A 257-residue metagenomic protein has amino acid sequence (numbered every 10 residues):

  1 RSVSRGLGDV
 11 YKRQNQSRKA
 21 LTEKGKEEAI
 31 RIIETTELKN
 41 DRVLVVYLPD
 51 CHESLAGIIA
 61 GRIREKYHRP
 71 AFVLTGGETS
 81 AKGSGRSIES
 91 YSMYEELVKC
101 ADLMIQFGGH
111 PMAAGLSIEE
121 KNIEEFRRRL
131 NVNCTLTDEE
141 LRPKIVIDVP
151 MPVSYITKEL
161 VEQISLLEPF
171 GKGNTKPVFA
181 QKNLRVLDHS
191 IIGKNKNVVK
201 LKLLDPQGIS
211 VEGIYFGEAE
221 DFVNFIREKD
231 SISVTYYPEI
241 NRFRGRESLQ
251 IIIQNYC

Functional and structural regions predicted by a protein language model:
S2-R128, P150-M151, I192: Hydrophobic helix-and-loop "lid/oligomerization" segment in the mid-to-C-terminal part of catalytic domains
N40-D41, K66-R69, E78-S80, P111-A113 (+5 more regions): Active-site lining segments that contact anionic ligands and/or coordinate catalytic metals
V46, K200-D205, I214, I251-Q254: Short, acidic/hydrophobic/Gly-rich beta-strand patch recurrent on exposed beta strands that often constitutes part
A101-I105, V132-E139: A common structural junction motif
A114-K121, P143-K158, N183-L184: Short proline/glycine- and acidic-rich turn/helix-capping motifs at secondary-structure junctions
N122-R127, K158, F222, R227-C257: OB-fold single-stranded nucleic acid-binding module
M151-V211: Accessory interdomain/linker segments of ATP-dependent helicases and helicase-like nucleic-acid enzymes that mediate
G208-F225: Beta-strand/loop nucleic-acid-binding surfaces
